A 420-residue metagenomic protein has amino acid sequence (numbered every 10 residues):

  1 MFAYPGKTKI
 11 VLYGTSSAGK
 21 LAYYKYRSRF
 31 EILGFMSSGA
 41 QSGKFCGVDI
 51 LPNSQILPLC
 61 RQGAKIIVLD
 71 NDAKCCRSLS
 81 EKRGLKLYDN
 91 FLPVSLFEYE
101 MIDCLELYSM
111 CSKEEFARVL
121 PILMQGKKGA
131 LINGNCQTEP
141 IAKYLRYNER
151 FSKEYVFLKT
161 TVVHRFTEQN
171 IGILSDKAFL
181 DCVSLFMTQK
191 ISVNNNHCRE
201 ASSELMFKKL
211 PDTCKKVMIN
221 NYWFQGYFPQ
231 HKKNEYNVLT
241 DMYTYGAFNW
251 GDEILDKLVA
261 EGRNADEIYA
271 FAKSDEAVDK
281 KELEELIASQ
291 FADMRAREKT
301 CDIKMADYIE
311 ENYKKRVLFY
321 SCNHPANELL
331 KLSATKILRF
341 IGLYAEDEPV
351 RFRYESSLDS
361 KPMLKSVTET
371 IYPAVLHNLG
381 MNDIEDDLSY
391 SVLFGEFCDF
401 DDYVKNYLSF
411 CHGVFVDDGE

Functional and structural regions predicted by a protein language model:
M1-L123: Hydrophobic, well-ordered beta-alpha structural blocks that scaffold small-molecule cofactor pockets
Q41, S95-E420: Extracellular glycan-modifying ectodomains
